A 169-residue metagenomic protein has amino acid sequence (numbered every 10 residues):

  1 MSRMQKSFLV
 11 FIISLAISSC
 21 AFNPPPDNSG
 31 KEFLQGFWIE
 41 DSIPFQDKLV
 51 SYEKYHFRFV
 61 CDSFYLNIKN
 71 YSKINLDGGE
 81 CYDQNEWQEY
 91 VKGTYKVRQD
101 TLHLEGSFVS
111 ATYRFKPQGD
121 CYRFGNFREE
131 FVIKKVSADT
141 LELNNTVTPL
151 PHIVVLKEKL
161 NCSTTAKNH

Functional and structural regions predicted by a protein language model:
M1-A21: Sec-dependent bacterial lipoprotein signal peptides
C20-K92, K96-R98, H103-H169: Lipid interaction determinants
